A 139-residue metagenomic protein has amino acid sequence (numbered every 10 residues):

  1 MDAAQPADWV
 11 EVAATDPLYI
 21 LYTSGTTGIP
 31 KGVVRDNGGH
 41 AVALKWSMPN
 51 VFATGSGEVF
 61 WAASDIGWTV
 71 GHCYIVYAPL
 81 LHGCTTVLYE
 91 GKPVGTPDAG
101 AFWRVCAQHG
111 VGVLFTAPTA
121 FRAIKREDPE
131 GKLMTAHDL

Functional and structural regions predicted by a protein language model:
M1-Y22, I29, L44, V51-V59 (+1 more regions): Conserved pre-ATP/AMP-binding loop-to-beta segment of ANL
P17, G38, P118-T119: Alpha-helix N-cap/helix-start capping motif
L21-S24, S64: Active-site beta-alpha turn of Rossmann-fold NAD(P)-dependent dehydrogenases/reductases
G25-G28, W68: Active-site proximal helix/loop that lines the substrate pocket of Rossmann-like NAD(P)-dependent oxidoreductase domains
A41-V59, T69-V113, R126-P129: Conserved AMP-binding/adenylation subdomain of ANL enzymes
S64-D65, E90-K92, A117-P118: Short strand-turn motif at the edge of the Rossmann-like AdoMet-binding core
P118-L139: Adenylate-forming
